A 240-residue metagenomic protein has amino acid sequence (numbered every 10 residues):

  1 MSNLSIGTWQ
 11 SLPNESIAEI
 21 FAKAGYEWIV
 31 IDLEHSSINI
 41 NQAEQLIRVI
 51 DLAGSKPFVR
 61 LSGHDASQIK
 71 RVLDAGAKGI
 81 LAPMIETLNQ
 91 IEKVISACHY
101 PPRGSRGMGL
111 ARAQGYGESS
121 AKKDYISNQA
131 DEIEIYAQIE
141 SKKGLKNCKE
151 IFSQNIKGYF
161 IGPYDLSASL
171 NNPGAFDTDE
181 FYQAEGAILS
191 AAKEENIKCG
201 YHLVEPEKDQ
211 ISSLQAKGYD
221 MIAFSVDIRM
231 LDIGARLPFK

Functional and structural regions predicted by a protein language model:
M1-D65, S96, I135, F152-I156 (+1 more regions): Conserved N-terminal beta1-alpha1 strand-loop-helix module at the mouth
T8, F21, D32, V72 (+6 more regions): Conserved, mostly hydrophobic/aromatic
A24-W28, D74-G79, H99-Y100, S153-G158 (+1 more regions): Glycine-enriched alpha-helix->loop->beta-strand junction motifs that scaffold or abut catalytic
I40-D74, S96-R103, I126-D131, D177-G200: Alpha-helix-loop-beta-strand connector modules within alpha/beta enzyme cores
L46, I50, L88-G104, P173 (+1 more regions): C-terminal helical cap(s) of enzyme catalytic domains, especially alpha/beta-barrels
S67, A82-Q154, D165: Conserved anion-binding
A77-G79, P102-L110, S169-Q183: Glycine-rich tight-turn/loop motif centered on a GG-T
G109-A121, I133-K146, Y182-K240: C-terminal alpha-helical cap/extension of soluble enzyme domains
